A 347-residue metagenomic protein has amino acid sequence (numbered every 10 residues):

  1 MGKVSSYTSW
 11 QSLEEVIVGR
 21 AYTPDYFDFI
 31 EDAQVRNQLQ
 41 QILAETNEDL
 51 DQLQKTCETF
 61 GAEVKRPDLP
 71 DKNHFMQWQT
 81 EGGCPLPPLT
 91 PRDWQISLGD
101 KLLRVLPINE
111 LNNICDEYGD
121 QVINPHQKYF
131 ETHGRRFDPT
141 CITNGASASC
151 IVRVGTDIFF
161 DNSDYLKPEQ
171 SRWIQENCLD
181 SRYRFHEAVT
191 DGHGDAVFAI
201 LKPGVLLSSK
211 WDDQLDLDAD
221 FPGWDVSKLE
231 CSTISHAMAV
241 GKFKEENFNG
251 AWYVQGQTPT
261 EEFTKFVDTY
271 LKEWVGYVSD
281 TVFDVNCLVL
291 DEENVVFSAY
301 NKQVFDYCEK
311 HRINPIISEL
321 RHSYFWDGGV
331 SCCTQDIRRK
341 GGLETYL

Functional and structural regions predicted by a protein language model:
M1-L347: The feature marks the mature, well-folded catalytic cores of soluble enzymes
